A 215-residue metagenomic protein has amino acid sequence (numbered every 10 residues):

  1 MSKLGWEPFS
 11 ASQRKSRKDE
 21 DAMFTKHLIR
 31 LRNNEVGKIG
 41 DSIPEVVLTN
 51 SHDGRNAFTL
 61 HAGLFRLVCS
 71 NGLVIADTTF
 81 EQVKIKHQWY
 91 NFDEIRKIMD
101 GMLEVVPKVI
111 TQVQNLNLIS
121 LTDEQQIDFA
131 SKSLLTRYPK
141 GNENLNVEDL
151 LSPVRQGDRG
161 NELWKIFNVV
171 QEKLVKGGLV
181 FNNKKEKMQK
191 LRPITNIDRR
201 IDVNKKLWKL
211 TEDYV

Functional and structural regions predicted by a protein language model:
M1-A11: Amphipathic alpha-helical segments
S2, D19, Y90: Conserved aromatic-histidine-acidic binding/catalytic patches
S10, K15, R30-V215: Intrinsically disordered, low-complexity regions enriched in serine/threonine
K15-H27: Short, structured protein-protein interaction patches enriched in aromatics and acidic/basic residues, typified by
